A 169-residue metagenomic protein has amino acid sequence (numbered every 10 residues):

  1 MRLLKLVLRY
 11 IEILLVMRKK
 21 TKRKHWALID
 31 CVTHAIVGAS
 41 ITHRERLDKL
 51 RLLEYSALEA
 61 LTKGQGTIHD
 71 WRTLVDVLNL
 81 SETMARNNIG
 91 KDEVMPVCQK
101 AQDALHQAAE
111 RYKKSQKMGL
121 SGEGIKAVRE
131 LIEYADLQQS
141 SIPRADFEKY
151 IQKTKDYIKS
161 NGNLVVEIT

Functional and structural regions predicted by a protein language model:
M1-L3, I13, N163-T169: Short intrinsically disordered terminal tails
R2-H34: Short Lys/Arg-rich cationic patches that frequently serve as NLS/NoLS or arginine-rich RNA/DNA-binding motifs
H25, I29, R46, R51-Y55 (+4 more regions): Short amphipathic alpha-helical segments that mediate assembly, nucleic-acid/protein binding, or membrane association
I29-Q65, E93-G119, T154, S160 (+1 more regions): Short, flexible domain-boundary/linker segments around small modular repeats
E54, L74-V77, S81, A101-A108 (+5 more regions): Amphipathic alpha-helices that form helix-helix packing interfaces
A60-V75, K113-E133: Short, low-complexity cationic-aromatic patches
V75-H106, L137-Q152: Extended intrinsically disordered, low-complexity coil regions enriched in Ser, Thr, Gly, Ala and often Pro
K117-T169: Amphipathic alpha-helical binding modules
